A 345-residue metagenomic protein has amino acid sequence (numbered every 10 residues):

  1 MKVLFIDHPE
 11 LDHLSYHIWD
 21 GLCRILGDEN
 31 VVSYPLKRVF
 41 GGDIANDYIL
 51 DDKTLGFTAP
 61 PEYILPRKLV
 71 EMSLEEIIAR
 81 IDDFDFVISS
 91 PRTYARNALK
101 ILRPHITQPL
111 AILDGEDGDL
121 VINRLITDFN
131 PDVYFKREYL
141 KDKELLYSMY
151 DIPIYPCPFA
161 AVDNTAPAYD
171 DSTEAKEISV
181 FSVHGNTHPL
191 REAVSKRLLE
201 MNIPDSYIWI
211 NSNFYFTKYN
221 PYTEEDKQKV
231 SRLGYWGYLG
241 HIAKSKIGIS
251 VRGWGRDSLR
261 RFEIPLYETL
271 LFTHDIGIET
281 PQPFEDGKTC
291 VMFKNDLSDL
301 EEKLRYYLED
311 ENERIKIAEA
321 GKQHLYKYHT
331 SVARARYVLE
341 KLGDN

Functional and structural regions predicted by a protein language model:
K2-L266, L270-D286, V332, R336: Nucleotide-sugar donor-binding catalytic core of glycosyltransferases
S231, M292-F293, K327: A structural signal for short, well-ordered beta-strand elements
G240, R305-Y306, Q323: Surface-exposed charged/polar residues within alpha-helices that form helix-capping/stabilizing sites and interaction
I264, C290, G321: Hydrophobic, well-ordered secondary-structure elements that form the walls of internal hydrophobic environments
P283-C290, E302-K303: Acidic, glycine-centered active-site loop in nucleotide-sugar glycosyltransferases
C290-D296, Y307-E309: Conserved acidic donor-binding segment of nucleotide-sugar-dependent glycosyltransferases
D299: Catalytic core segments in nucleotide and nucleic-acid processing enzymes
E309-L342: A charged, aromatic-enriched C-terminal amphipathic alpha-helix characteristic of glycosyltransferases across folds
